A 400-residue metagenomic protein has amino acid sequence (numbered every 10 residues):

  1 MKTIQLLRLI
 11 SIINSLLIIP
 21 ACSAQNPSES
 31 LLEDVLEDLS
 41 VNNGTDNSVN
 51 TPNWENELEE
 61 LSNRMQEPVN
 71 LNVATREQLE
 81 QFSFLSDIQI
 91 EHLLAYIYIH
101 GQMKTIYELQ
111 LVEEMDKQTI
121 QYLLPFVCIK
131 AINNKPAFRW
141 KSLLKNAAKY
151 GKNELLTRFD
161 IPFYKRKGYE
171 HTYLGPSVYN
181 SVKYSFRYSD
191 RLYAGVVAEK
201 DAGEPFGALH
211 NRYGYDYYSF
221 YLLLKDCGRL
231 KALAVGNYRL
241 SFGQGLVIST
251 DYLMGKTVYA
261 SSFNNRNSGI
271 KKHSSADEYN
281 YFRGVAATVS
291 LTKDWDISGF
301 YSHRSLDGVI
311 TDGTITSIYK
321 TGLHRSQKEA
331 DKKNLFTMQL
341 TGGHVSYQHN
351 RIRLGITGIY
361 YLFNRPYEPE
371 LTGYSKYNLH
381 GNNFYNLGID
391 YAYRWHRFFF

Functional and structural regions predicted by a protein language model:
M1-R8, K293: Positively charged n-region of N-terminal signal peptides that target proteins for export
T3, P68-N70, Q102-T105: Short, solvent-exposed coil/turn linker segments
T3-I4, C22, P27: Absolute N-terminal positional cue centered near the fourth residue
R8-P20: Bacterial N-terminal signal peptides
I19-C22, V235: N-terminal cationic amphipathic segment used for targeting or macromolecule association
Q25-F84, I88-A95, K130-P136: Long, highly charged, low-complexity intrinsically disordered interaction regions that mediate electrostatic DNA/RNA
Q81, I88, H92-L94, I99-Q102 (+1 more regions): Outer-membrane beta-barrel channel domains
